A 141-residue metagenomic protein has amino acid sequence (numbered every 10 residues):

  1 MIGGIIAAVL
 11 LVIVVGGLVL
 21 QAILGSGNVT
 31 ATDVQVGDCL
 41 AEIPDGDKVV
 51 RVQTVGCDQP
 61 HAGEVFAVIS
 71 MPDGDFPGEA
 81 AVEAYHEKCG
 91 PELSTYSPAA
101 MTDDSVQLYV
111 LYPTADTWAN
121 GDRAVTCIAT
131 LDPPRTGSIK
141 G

Functional and structural regions predicted by a protein language model:
I2-I6, I13-G141: Primary mode marks residue(s) on the alpha4-beta5-alpha5 output face of response regulator receiver
